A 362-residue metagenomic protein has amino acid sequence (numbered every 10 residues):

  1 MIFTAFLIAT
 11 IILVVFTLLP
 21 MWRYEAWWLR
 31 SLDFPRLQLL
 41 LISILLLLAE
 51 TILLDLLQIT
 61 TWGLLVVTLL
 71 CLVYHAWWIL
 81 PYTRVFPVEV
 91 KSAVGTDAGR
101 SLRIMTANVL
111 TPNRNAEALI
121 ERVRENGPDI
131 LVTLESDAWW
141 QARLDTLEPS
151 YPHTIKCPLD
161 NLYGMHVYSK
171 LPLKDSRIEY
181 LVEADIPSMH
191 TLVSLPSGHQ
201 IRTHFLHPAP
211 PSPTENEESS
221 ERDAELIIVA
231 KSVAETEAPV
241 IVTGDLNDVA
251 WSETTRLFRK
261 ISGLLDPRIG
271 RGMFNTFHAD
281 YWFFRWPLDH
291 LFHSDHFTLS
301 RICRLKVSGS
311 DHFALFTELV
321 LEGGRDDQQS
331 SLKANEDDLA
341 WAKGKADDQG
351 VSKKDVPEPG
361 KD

Functional and structural regions predicted by a protein language model:
M1-A5, L264-L265: N-proximal short alpha-helices
F3-L53, L57, T61-A76: Membrane-embedded alpha-helical segments of integral membrane proteins
A5-I8, M21-Y24, G63, T96 (+5 more regions): Generic hydrophobic alpha-helical membrane-segment signal
T10-W22, A76-E89, S136, H190-H207 (+1 more regions): Short secondary-structure boundary segments
L18-L19, K91-V94, Q141-A142, E253: Intrinsically disordered, low-complexity boundary segments flanking structured domains
I52-L53, T60-E125: N-terminal signal-anchor transmembrane helix
I104, L110-E125, I130-D362: Soluble catalytic domains of enzymes that build or remodel membrane lipids, polysaccharides, and related
